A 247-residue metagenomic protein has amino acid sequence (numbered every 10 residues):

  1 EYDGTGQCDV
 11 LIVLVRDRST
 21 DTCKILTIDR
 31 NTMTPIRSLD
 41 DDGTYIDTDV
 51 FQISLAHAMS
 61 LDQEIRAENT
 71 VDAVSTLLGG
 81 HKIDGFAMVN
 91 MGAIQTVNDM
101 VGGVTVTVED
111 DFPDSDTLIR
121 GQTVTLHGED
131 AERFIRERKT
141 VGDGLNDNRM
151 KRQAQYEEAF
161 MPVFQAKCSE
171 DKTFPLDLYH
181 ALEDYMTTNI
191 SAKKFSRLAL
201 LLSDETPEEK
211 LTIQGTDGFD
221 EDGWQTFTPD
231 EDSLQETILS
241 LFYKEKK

Functional and structural regions predicted by a protein language model:
E1-K247: Non-catalytic, solvent-exposed segments at the cell envelope interface
